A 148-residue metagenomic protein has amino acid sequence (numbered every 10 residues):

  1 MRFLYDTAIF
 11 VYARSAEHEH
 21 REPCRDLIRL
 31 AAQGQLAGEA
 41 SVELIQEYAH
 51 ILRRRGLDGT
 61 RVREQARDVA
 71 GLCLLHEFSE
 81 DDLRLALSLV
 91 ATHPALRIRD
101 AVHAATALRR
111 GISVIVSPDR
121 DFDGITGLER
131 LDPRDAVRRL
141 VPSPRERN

Functional and structural regions predicted by a protein language model:
M1-A40, R54-R61, V137-R147: Short, well-structured N-terminal submotif of metal-dependent ribonuclease cores
I9, L44, D82, V102-H103 (+1 more regions): Alpha-helix capping/helix-boundary segments
R14, L52, V90, T126-E129: Short, flexible helix/strand-to-coil boundary loops that buttress conserved ligand/catalytic motifs in alpha/beta
Q33-Q35, L72, T92-H93, I125: Structured helix-beta-strand junction loops
E47-L74: Active-site-proximal, substrate-binding regions of enzyme catalytic domains and RNA-binding/basic surfaces
L74-V116, R147: Active-site neighborhoods of divalent-metal-dependent phosphate/nucleic-acid chemistry enzymes
A104-A105, R109-N148: Acidic, PIN/NYN-like endoribonuclease modules and their adjacent C-terminal/linker elements
